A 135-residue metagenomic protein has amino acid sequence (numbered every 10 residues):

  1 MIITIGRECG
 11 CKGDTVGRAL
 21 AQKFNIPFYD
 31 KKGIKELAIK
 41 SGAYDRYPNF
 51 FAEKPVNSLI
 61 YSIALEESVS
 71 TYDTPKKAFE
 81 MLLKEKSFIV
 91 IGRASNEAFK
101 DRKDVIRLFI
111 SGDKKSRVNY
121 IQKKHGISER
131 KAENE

Functional and structural regions predicted by a protein language model:
I3, Y29, I106-L108: Hydrophobic/aromatic beta-strand patches that form the interior of the parallel beta-sheet core in alpha/beta enzyme
T4-L20: Glycine-rich phosphate-binding P-loop
P27-I39: Short beta-strand-centered segment that lines the nucleotide-binding/catalytic pocket of NTP-utilizing
A38-V90, A94, I127: ATP-dependent small-molecule kinase phosphotransfer cores that center on conserved nucleotide phosphate-binding segments
L83-S95, F99-F109, D113: Hydrophobic, well-structured mid-protein blocks that either form specific transmembrane helices
D101-H125, E129, E133-E135: Conserved phosphate-donor/acceptor-positioning beta-strand/loop module used by diverse small-molecule
